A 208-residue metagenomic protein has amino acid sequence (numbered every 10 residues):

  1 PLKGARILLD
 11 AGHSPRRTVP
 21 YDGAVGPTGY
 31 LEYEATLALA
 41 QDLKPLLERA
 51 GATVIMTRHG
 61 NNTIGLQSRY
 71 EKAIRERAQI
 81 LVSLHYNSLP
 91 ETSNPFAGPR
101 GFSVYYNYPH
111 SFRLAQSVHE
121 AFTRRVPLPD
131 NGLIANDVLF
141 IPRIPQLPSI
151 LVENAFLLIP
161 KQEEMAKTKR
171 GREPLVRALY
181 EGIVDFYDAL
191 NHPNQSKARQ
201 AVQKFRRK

Functional and structural regions predicted by a protein language model:
P1-Y70, E76, P90-E91, P99-R100: Active-site histidine-acidic residue metal-binding/catalytic motifs, centered on HxH/HExxH-like signatures
R6-D10, T53-R58, I80-L84, S103-Y106 (+3 more regions): Structural recognition of the beta-strand scaffold that forms the well-ordered cores of secreted hydrolase catalytic
G12-S14, H59-G60, Y86-N87, P109-H110 (+2 more regions): Solvent-exposed coil/turn segments that connect beta secondary-structure elements in extracytoplasmic/periplasmic
R17-P20, T63-Q67, P90-G98, R113-Q116 (+2 more regions): Extracytoplasmic/secreted cell-surface and envelope-processing proteins
L37-K44, Q67-Y70, F102, F112-H119 (+3 more regions): Extracytoplasmic/secreted envelope proteins and their assembly/folding machinery, especially bacterial periplasmic
L66-Q79, L139-P145: Mature extracellular/periplasmic domains of secretome proteins
S83, P90-E91, Y105, A135-K208: Active-site-adjacent mobile loop/cap segments within catalytic or ligand-binding domains
H110-A135: Active-site-adjacent substrate-binding region of metalloamidase/peptidase-like peptide-processing proteins
